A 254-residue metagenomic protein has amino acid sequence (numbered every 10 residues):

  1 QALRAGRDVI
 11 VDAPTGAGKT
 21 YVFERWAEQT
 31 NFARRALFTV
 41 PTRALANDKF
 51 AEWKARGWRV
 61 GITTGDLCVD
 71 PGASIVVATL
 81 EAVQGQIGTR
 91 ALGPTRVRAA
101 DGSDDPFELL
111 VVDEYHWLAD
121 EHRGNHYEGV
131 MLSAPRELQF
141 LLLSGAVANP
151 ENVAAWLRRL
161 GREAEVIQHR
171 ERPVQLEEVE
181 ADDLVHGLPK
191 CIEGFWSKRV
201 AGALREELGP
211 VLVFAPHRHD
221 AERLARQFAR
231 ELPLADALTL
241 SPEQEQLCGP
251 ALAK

Functional and structural regions predicted by a protein language model:
Q1-D12: Conserved pre-motif I regulatory segment
D8, R34-R35, R59, G72-V76 (+3 more regions): Loop/turn-to-beta-strand initiation segments
V11, G18-E28, R123-E128: Motif I (Walker A/P-loop) of helicase-class P-loop NTPases
P14, R35-V40, A44-F50, K54-T64 (+2 more regions): Conserved C-terminal RecA-like helicase domain
L45, G85, E114-L118, N149 (+1 more regions): Residues immediately C-terminal
E52-T95, Q168-E171, E178-A181: Inter-Walker segment of RecA-like/P-loop motor cores
L80-V83, R90-L141: SF2 helicase catalytic motif II
G129-S133, L138-L141, A146-L232: Conserved interdomain linker/interface between the two RecA-like ATPase lobes of SF2 helicase motors
